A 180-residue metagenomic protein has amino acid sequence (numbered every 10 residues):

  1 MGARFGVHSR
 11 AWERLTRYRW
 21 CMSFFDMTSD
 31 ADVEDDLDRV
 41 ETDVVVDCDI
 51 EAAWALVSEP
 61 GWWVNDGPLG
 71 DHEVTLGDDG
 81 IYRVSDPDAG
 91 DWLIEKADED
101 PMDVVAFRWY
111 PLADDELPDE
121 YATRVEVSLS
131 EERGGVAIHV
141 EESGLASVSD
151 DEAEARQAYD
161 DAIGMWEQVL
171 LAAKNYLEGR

Functional and structural regions predicted by a protein language model:
A3, V7, A11-E13: Acidic, Ala/Val/Gly-enriched low-complexity intrinsically disordered segments
E13-G77: Hydrophobic ligand-binding cavity/cleft-lining segments
Y18-F25, G144-R180: A conserved amphipathic terminal alpha-helix motif
L37-D43, I81, D91, V104 (+2 more regions): Intrinsic-disorder/low-complexity, polar/charged segments enriched in Ser/Thr/Lys/Arg/Asp/Glu/Gln
V44, W92-D98, A122-E131: Hydrophobic/aromatic beta-strand elements that line small-molecule binding cavities or substrate pockets in beta-rich
A53-W54, Y82, K96, F107 (+3 more regions): Hydrophobic pocket/interface hotspot
D71-D114: Glycine-rich portal/gate segments that line the openings of hydrophobic small-molecule binding cavities
D114-G164: Beta-strand/loop substructures that line and gate deep hydrophobic ligand-binding cavities in soluble
